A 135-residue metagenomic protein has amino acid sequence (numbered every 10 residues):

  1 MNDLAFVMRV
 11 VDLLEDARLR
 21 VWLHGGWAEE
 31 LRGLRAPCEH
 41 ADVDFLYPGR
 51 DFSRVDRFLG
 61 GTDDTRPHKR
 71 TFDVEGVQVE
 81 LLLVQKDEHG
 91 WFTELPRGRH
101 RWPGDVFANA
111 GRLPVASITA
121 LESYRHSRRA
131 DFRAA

Functional and structural regions predicted by a protein language model:
M1-A135: Compositionally biased terminal segments of proteins
